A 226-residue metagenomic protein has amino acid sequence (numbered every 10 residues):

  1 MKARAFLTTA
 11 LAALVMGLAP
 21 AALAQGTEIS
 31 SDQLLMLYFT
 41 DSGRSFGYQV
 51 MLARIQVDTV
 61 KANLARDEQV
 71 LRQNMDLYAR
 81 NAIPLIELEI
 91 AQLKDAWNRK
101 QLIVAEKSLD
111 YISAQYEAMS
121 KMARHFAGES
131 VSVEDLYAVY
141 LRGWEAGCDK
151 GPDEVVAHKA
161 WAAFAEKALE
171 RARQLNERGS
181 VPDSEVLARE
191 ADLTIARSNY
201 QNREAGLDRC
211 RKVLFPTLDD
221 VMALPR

Functional and structural regions predicted by a protein language model:
M1-A5: Positively charged n-region of N-terminal signal peptides that target proteins for export
T8-L18: Bacterial N-terminal signal peptides
A22-G26: Boundary at the C-terminal end of the N-terminal hydrophobic targeting segment
M36-V57, R80, K100-A163, K167 (+1 more regions): Long, charged amphipathic alpha-helices with heptad-repeat/coiled-coil character
D58-A62: Alpha-helical bundle segments that constitute or directly flank the non-heme di-iron/ferroxidase center
L64-E68, E166: Helix-turn-helix repeat elements of alpha-solenoid scaffolds
V70-V104, Y111: Mid-chain, structured segments of secreted extracytoplasmic proteins
